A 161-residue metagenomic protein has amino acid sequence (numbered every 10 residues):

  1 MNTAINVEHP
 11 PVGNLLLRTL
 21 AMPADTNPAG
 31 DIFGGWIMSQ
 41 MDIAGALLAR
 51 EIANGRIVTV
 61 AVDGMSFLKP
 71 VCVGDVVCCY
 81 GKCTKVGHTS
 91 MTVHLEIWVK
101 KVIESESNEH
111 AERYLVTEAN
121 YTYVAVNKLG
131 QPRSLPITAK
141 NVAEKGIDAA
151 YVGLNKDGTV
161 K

Functional and structural regions predicted by a protein language model:
I5, P11, L15-L17, C72-V73 (+1 more regions): HotDog/MaoC-like acyl-thioester-processing domains
T19-A21: Short acidic, Pro/Gly- and aromatic-enriched capping/linker segments at domain boundaries
A24: Catalytic core of tubulin tyrosine ligase-like
G35-N54: Active-site helix/loop of acyl-thioester processing domains in fatty-acid/polyketide metabolism, spanning hotdog-fold
N54-P70: Small beta-barrel nucleic-acid-binding modules, principally OB-folds
